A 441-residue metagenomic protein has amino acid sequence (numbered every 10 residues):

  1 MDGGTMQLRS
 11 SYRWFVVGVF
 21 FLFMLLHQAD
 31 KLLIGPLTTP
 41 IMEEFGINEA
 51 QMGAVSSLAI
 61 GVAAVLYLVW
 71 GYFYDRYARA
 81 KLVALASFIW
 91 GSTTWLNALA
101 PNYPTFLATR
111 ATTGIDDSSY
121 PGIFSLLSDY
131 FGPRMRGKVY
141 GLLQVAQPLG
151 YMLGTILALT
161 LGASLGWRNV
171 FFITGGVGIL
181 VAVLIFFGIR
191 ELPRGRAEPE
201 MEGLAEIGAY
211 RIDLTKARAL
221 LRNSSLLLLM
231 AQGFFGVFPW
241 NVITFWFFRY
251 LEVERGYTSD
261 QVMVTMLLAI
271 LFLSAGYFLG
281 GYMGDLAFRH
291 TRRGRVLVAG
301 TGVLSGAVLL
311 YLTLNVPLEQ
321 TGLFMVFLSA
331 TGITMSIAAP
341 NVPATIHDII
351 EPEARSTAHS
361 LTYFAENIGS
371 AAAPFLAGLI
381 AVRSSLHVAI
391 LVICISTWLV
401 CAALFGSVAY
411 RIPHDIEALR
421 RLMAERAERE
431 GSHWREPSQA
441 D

Functional and structural regions predicted by a protein language model:
D2-R9, P193-M230, E254, R426-R429: Juxtamembrane intracellular "pre-TM" segments in multi-pass secondary transporters
I34-G35, N223-F278, A339, P343: Extracytoplasmic gate region of multi-pass secondary transporters
G46, A78, L99-T105, G132 (+1 more regions): Helix-breaking motifs and short loop linkers at transmembrane-helix boundaries and internal kinks in secondary membrane
V65-Y103: Conserved MFS/SLC helix-loop-helix module at the cytosolic interface between two early adjacent transmembrane helices
K81-W95, R295-L310: Structural signature of the two symmetry-related core transmembrane helices
A108-L149: Cytoplasmic helix-loop-helix junction between adjacent transmembrane helices in 12-TM secondary transporters
L143-L192: Helix-loop-helix hairpin linking two adjacent transmembrane segments in secondary transporters
A163-G176, G294-L297, L379-T397: A membrane-interface helix-boundary motif in multi-pass transporters
